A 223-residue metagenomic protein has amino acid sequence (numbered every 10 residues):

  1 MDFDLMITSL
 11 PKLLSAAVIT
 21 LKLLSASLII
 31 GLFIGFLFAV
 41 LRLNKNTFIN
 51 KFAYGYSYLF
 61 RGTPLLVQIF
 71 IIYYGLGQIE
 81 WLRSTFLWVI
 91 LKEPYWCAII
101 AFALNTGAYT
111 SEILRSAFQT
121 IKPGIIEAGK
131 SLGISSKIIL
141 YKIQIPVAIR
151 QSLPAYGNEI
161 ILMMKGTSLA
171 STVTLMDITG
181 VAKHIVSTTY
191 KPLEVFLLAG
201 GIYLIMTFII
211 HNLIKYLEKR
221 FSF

Functional and structural regions predicted by a protein language model:
M1-F223: Transmembrane alpha-helices and adjacent helix-loop boundaries
